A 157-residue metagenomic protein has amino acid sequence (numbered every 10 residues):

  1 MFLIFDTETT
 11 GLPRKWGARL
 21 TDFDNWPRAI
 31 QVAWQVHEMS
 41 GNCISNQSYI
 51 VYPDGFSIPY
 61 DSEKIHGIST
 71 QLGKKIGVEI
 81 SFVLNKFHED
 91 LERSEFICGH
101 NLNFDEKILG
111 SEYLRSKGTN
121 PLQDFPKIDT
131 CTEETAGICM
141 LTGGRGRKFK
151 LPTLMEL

Functional and structural regions predicted by a protein language model:
F2, K15, N25-T70, H88-L157: Metal-dependent phosphoesterase core characteristic of DEDDh/y 3'-5' exonuclease domains
T7-K15, L20: Short acidic, Gly/Ser-rich segments with clustered Asp/Glu that frequently serve as metal-coordination loops in enzyme
F23-N25, G73, G77: Flexible, glycine- and charge-enriched loops at secondary-structure boundaries
K75-N85: Glycine-rich, highly charged phosphate/nucleotide-binding loops
